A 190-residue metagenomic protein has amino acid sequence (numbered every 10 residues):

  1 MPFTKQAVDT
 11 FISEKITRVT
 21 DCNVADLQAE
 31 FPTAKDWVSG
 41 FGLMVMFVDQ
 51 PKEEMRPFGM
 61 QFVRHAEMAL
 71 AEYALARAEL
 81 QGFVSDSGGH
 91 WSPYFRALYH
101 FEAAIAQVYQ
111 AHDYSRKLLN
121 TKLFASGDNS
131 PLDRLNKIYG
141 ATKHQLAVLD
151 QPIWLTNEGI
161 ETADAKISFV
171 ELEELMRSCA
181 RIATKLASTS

Functional and structural regions predicted by a protein language model:
M1-R134, L155-S190: Amphipathic alpha-helical interface segments
N129-P152: Histidine-centered, metal-coordinating catalytic motifs and their short helical/loop contexts
